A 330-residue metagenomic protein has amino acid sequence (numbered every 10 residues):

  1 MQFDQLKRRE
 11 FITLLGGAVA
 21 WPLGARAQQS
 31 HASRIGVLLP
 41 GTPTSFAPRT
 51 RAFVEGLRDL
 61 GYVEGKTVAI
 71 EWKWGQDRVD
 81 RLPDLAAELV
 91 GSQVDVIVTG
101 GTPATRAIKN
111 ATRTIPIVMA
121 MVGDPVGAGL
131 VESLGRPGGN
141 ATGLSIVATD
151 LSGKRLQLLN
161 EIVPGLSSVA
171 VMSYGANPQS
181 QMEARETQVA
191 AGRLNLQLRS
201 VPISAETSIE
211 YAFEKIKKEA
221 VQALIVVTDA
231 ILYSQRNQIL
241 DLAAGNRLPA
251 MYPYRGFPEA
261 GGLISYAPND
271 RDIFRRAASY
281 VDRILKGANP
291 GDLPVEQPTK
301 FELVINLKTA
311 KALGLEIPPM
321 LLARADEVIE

Functional and structural regions predicted by a protein language model:
M1-E330: Short hydrophobic alpha-helices and adjacent helix-cap/hinge residues
